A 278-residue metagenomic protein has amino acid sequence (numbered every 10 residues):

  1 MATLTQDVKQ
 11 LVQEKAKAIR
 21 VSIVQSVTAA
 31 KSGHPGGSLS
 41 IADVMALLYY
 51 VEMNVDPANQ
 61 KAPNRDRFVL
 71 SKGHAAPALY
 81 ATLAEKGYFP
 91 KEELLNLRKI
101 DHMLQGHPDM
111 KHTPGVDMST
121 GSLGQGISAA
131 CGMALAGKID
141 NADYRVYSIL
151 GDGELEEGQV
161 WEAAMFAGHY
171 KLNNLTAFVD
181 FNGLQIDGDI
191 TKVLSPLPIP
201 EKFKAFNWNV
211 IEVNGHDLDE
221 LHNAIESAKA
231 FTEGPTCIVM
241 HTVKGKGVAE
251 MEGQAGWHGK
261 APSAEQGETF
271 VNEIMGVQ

Functional and structural regions predicted by a protein language model:
A2-A76: N-terminal amphipathic, basic-rich helices that act as targeting or association modules
T5, K9-V12, A16, R20 (+9 more regions): Generic structural signal for well-ordered, non-membrane alpha-helical segments in soluble metabolic enzymes
P35, L94, C237: Flexible, glycine/charged-enriched surface loops at secondary-structure junctions
A42-L47, P77-A81, I127-L135: Contiguous, well-ordered alpha-helical segments that form the cores/surfaces of helical PPI scaffolds
N54-K61, R65-R67, H107-Q278: Glycine-rich ThDP/TPP pyrophosphate-binding loop and its adjacent helix/strand module within ThDP-dependent enzymes
Y80-F89: Alpha-helical support elements that line or immediately flank enzyme active sites and cofactor-binding pockets
E93-P114: An acidic/histidine-cluster motif and surrounding catalytic segment that typifies divalent-metal-assisted enzyme active
